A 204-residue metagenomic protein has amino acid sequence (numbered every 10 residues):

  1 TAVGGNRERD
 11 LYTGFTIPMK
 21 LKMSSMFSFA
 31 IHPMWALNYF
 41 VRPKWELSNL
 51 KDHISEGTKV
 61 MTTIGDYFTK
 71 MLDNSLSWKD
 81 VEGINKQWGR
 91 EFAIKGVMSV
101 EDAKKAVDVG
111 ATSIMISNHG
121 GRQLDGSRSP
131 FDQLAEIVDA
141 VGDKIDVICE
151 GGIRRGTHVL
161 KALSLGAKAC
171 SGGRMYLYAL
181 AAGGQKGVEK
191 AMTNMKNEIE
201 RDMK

Functional and structural regions predicted by a protein language model:
T1-D108, G120-Q123: Active-site entrance/lid segments in N-terminal catalytic domains of soluble metabolic enzymes
E8-D10, K104-K105, D125-R128, V159-K161 (+1 more regions): Short, well-ordered secondary-structure micro-motifs
Y12-I17, G110-S113, D132-L134, V188-K190: Short, hinge-like loop/turn segments at secondary-structure boundaries
M23-F29, W35, F40-K51, M71 (+1 more regions): Alpha/beta catalytic cores of nucleotide-metabolism and tRNA/nucleoside-modifying enzymes
G65, N118-R128, L177-A181: Glycine-rich, proline-tolerant flexible connector loops at the mouths of alpha/beta enzymes
I84, A106, I114, I137 (+1 more regions): Conserved, mostly hydrophobic/aromatic
W88-E91, A111-T112, D143-D146, K168: Short, well-ordered coil/turn segments that N-cap beta-strands
